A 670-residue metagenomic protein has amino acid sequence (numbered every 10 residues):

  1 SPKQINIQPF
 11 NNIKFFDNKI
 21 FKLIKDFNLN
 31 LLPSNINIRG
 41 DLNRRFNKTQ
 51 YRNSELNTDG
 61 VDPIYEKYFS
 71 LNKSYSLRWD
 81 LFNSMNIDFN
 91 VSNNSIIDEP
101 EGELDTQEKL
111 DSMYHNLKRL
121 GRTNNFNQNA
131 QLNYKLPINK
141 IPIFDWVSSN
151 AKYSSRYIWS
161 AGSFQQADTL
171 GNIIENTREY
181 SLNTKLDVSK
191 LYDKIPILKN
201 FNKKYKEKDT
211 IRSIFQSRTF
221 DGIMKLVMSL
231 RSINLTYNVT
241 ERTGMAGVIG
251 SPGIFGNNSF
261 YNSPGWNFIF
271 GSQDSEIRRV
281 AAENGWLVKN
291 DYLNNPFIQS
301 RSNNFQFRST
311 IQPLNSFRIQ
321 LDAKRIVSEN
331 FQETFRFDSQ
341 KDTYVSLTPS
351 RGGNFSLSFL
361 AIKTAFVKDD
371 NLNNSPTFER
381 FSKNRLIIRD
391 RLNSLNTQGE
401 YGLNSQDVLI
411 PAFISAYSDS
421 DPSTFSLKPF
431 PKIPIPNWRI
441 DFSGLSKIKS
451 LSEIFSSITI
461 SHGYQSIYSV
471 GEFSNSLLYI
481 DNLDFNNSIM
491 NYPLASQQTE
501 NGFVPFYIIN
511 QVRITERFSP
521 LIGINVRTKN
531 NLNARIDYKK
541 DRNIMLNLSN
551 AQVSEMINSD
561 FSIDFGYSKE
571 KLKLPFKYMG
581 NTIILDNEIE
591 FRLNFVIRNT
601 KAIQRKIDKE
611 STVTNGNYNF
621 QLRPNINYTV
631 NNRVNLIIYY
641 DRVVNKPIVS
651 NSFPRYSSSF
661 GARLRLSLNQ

Functional and structural regions predicted by a protein language model:
S1-Q670: Exposed, low-structure sequence patches enriched in small/polar residues
